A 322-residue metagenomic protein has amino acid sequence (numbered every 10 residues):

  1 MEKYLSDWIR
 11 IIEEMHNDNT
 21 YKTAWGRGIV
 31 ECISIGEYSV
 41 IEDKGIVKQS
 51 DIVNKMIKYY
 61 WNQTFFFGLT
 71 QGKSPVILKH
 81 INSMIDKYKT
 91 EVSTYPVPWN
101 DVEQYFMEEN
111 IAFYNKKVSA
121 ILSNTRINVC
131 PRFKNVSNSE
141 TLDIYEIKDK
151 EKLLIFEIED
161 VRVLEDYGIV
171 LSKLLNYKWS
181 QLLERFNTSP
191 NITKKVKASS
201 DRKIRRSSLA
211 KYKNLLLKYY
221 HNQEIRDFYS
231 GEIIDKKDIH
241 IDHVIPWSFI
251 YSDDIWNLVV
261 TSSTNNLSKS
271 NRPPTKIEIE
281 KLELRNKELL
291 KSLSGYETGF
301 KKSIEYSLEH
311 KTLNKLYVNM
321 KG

Functional and structural regions predicted by a protein language model:
M1-L209, T275-E288: Mixed-charge, low-complexity interaction segments
V30, S34-Y38, W61, Y220 (+3 more regions): Hydrophobic/aromatic-lined pockets within catalytic cores
V196-Y212, Q223-I234: Extended, charged amphipathic alpha-helical segments
I204-L215, I241-W247: Short Cys/His-rich Zn2+-coordinating modules
K211-Q223, Y251-D254: Short, flexible, mixed-charge glycine/proline-rich loop motifs that serve as phosphate/nucleic-acid-contacting
R226-V260, K269-K281: Histidine-centered nuclease catalytic patch
S263-G322: C-terminal structured domain segments
